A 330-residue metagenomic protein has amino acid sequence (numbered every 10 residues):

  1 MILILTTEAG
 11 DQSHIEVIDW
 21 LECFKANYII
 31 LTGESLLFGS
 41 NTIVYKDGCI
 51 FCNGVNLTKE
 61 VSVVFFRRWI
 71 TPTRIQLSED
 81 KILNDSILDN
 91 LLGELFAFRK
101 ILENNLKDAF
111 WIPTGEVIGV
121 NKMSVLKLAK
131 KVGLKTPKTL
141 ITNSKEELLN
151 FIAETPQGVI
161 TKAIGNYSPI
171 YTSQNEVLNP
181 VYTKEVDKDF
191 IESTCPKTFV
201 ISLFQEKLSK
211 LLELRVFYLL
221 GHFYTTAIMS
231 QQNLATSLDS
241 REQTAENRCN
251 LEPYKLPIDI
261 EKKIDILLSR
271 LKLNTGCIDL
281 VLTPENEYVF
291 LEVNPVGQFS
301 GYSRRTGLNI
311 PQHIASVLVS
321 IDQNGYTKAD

Functional and structural regions predicted by a protein language model:
M1-L3: Extreme N-terminal starter segment of soluble prokaryotic enzymes
E8-W20, G33-K138, E147-N150: Conserved N-proximal alpha/beta basic substrate-recognition cap immediately N-terminal to, or forming the N-lobe
L21, E154-P253: Phosphate-binding site of ATP-dependent enzymes
F24-I29: A generic structural motif
Y45-D47, Y218-H222, S230, T283-N286: Short acidic-glycine loop/turn motifs at beta-strand connectors
S144: Short, conserved beta-strand/beta-arch hydrophobic-aromatic motifs that form part of recognition grooves or interface
N250-L273, L282-D330: C-terminal active-site "lid" helix and adjoining low-complexity regulatory extension at the edge of ATP-using catalytic
I278-L280: Hydrophobic residue at the +6 position relative to the catalytic HRD Asp in the kinase catalytic loop
